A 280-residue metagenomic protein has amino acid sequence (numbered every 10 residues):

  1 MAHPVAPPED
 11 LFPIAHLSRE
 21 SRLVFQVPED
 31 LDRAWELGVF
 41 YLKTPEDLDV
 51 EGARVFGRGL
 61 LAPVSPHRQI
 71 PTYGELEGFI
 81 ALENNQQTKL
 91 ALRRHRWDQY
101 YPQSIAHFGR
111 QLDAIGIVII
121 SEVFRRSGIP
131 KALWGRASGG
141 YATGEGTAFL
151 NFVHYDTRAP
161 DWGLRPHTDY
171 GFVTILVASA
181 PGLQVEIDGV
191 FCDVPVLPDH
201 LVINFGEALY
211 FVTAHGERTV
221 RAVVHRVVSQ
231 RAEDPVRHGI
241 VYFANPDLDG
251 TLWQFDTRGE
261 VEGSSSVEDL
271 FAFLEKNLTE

Functional and structural regions predicted by a protein language model:
M1-D98, I105, G116: N-terminal auxiliary "cap/dimerization" subdomain that precedes the catalytic jelly-roll/cupin core of mononuclear
A2, A178-E280: Catalytic core of Fe(II)/2-oxoglutarate
P8-H16, I117, S121, N151-Y155 (+1 more regions): Active-site environment of non-heme Fe oxygenases that use a 2-His-1-carboxylate facial triad
L60-R68, G116-V123, S127-K131, G206-T213 (+1 more regions): A generic secondary-structure signal for well-formed alpha-helical elements
R93-S138: Signature of the catalytic double-stranded beta-helix
G144, H167: Active-site region of the double-stranded beta-helix
V153-P166: Conserved short histidine dyad/triad with adjacent acidic residue
D156, D169-A180: Conserved cytochrome P450 K-helix E-x-x-R motif and the immediately C-terminal K′/meander segment
